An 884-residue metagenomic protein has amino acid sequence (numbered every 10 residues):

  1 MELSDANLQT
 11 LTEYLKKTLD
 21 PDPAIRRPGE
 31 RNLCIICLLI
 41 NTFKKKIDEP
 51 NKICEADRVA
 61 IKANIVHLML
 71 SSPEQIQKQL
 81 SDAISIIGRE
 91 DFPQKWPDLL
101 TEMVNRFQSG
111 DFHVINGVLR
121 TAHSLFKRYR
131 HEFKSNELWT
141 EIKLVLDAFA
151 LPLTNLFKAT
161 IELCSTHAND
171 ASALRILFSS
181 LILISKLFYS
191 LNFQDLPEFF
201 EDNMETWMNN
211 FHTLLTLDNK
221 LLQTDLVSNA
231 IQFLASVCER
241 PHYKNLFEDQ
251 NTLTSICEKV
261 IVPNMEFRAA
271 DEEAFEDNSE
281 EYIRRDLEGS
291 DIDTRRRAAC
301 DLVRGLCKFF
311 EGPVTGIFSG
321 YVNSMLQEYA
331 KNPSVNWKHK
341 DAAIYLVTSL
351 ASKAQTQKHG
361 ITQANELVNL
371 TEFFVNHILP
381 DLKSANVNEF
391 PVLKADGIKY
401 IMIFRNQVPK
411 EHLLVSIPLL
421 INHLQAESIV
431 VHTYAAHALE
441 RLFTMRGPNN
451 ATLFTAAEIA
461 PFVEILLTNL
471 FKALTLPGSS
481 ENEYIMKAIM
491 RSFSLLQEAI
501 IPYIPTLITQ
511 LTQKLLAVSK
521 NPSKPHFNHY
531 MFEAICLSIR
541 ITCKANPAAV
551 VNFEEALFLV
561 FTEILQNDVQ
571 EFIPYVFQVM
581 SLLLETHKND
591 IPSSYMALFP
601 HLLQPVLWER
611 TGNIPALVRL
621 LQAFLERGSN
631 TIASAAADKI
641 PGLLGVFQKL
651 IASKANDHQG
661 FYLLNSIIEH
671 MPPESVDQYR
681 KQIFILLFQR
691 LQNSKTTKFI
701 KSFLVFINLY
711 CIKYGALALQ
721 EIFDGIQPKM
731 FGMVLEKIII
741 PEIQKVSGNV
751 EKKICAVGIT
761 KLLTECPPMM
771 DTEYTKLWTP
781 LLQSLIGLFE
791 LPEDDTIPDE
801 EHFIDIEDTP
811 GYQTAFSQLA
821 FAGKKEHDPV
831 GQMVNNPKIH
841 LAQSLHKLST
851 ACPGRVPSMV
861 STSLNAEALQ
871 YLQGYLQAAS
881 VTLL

Functional and structural regions predicted by a protein language model:
M1-L884: Karyopherin-beta/Importin-beta family HEAT-repeat alpha-solenoid scaffold
